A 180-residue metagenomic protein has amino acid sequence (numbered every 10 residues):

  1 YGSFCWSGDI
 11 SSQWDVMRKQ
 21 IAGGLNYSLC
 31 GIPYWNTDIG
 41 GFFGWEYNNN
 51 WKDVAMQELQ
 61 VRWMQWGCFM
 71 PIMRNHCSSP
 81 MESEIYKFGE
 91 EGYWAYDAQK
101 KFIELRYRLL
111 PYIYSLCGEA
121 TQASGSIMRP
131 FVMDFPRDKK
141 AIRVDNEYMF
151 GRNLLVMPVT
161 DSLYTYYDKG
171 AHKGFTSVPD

Functional and structural regions predicted by a protein language model:
Y1-D180: Catalytic-domain carbohydrate-binding cleft regions of carbohydrate-active enzymes
